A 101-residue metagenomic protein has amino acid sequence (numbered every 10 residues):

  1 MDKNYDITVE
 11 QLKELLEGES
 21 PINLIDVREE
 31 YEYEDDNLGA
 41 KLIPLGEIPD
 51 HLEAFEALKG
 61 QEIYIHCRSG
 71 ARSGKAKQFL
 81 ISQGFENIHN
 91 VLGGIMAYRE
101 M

Functional and structural regions predicted by a protein language model:
M1-N23, V27-E62, R68, R72-M101: Rhodanese-like catalytic fold shared by cysteine-dependent sulfurtransferases and DSP/PTP-type phosphatases
